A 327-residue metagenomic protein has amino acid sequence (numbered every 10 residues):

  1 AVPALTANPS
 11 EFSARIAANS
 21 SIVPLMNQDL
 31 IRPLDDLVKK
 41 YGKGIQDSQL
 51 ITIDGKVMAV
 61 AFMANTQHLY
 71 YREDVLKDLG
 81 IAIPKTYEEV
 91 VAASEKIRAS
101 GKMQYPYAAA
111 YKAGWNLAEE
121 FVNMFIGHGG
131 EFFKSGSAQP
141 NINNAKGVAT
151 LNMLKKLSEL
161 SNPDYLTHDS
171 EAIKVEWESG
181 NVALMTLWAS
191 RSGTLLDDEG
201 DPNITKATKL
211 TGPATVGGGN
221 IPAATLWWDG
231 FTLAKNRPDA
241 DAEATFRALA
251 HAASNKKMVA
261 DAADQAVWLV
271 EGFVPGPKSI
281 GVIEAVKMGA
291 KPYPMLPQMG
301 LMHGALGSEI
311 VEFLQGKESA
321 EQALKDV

Functional and structural regions predicted by a protein language model:
A1, V90, I97, V175-G180: Hydrophobic residues within well-ordered alpha-helices
A1-I45, D74-K85, E176, A183-L184 (+1 more regions): Extracytoplasmic "Venus flytrap"/periplasmic binding protein-like
P3-T6, S10-R15, Y41-V75, Y105 (+2 more regions): A structural signal for short loop-to-beta-strand junctions that line the ligand-binding cleft of periplasmic/secreted
A17-T66, A82, V91, L117-E120 (+1 more regions): Hinge/lid segment of periplasmic solute-binding proteins
R32-Q46, P106-K112, H128-A149, D197-T208 (+2 more regions): Short, solvent-exposed loop/beta-turn-alpha elements that line the ligand-binding surface or hinge of extracytoplasmic
I53, M58-F62, Q67, V91-Q139 (+1 more regions): Extracytoplasmic/periplasmic solute-binding protein
A93-K96, G136-L166: Glycine-centered hinge/linker elements that transmit conformational signals in sensory and ligand-binding systems
S190-T205, V216-S308: C-terminal lobe and pocket-closing loops of periplasmic/extracytoplasmic Venus-flytrap solute-binding proteins
